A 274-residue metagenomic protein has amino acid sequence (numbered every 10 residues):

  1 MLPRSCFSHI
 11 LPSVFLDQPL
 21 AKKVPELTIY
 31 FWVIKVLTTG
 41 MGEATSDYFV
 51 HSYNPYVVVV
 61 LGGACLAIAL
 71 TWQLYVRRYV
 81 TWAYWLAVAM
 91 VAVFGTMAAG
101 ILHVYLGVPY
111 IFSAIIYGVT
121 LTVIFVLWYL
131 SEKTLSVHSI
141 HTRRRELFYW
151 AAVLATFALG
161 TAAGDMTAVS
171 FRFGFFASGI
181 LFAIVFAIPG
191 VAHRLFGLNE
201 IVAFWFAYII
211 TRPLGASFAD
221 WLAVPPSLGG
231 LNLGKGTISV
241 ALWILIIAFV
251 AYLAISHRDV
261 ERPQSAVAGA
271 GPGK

Functional and structural regions predicted by a protein language model:
C6-K274: Polytopic alpha-helical membrane proteins, predominantly small-molecule transporters/carriers
